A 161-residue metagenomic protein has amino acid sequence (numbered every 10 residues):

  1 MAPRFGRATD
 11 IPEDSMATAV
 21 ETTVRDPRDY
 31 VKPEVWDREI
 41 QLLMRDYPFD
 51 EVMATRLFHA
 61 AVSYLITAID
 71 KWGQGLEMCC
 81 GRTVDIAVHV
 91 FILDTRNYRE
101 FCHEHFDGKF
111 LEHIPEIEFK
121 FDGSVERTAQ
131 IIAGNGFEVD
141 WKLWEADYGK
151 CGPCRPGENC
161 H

Functional and structural regions predicted by a protein language model:
A2-H161: Intrinsically disordered, low-complexity, repeat-rich regions that form long N- or C-terminal tails or large
